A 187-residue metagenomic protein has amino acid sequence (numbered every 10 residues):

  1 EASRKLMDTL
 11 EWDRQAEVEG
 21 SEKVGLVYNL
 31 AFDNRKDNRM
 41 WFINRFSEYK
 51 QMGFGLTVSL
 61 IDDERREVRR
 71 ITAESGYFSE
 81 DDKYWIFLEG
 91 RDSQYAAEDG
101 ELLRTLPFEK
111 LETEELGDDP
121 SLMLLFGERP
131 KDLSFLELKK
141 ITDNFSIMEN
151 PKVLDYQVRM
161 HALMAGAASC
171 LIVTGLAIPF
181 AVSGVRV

Functional and structural regions predicted by a protein language model:
E1-D37, E48, T113-V187: Transmembrane alpha-helices
A2-G100: Non-transmembrane, extracytosolic/lumenal segments of membrane-associated proteins
L103: An N-terminal RHG(E/S)-centered segment typical of histidine phosphatases
P107-E112: Short, polar/charged, low-complexity connector loops/linkers at domain or secondary-structure junctions
